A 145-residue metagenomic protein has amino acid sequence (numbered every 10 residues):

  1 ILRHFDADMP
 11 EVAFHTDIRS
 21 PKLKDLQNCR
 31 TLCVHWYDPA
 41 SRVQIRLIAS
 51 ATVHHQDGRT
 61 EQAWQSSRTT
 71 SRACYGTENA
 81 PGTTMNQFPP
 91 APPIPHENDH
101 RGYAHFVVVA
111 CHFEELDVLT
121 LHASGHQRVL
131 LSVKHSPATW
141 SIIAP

Functional and structural regions predicted by a protein language model:
R3-R42: A short mixed-secondary-structure module that forms the rim of ligand-binding clefts
V43-P145: Charged, gly/pro-rich active-site loop segments
